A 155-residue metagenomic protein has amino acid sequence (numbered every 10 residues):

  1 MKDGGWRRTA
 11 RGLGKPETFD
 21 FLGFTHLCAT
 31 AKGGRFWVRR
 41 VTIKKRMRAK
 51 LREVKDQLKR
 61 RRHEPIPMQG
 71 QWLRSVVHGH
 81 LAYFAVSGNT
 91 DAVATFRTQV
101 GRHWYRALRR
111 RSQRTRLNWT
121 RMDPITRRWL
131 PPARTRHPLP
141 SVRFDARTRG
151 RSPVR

Functional and structural regions predicted by a protein language model:
M1-R155: Non-catalytic terminal/accessory segments
